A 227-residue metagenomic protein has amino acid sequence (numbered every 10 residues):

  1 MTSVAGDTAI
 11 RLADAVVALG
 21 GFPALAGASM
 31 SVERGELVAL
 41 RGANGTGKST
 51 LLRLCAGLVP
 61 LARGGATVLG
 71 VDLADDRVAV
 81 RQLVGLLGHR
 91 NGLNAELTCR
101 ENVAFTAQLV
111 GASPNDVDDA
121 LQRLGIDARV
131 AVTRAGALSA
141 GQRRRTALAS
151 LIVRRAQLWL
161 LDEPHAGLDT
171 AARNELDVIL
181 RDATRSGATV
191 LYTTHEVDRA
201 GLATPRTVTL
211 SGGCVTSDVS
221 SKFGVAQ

Functional and structural regions predicted by a protein language model:
R41-A43: The feature captures the beta-strand-to-loop junction immediately N-terminal to the Walker
A56: Helix-to-loop junction immediately C-terminal to a conserved catalytic motif
G64-D75, V80: Conserved ABC transporter NBD signature motif
A104, P114-V130: Conserved ABC ATPase "signature" region
L151-I152: ABC ATPase C-loop
W159-E163: Catalytic Walker B motif of ABC-type/P-loop ATPase nucleotide-binding domains
